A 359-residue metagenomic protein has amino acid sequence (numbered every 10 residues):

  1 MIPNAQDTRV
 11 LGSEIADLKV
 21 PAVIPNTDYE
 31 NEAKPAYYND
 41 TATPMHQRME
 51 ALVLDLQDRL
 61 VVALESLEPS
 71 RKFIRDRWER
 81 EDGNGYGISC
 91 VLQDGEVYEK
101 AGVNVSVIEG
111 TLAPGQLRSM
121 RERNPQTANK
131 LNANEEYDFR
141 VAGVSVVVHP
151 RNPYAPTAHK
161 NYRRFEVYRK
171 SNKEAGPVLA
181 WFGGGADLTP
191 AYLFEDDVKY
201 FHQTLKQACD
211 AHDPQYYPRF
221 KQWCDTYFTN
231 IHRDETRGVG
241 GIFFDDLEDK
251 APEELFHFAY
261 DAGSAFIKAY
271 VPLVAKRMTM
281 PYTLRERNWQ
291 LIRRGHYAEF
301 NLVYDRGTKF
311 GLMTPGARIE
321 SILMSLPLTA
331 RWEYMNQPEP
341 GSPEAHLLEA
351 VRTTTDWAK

Functional and structural regions predicted by a protein language model:
I2-P35: N-terminal regions that are enriched for targeting/export leaders and immediately downstream pro/stem segments
V10, T308, T314-K359: TerminUS-proximal long segments
D40-N129, L247, P252-T283, R287-Y297 (+1 more regions): Gly/Pro-rich turn-and-neighbor structural signature
G87-G184: Internal mixed beta-strand/loop scaffold within catalytic domains of large alpha/beta enzymes
K100-G102, D138-A142, L179-T189, D234-E254 (+1 more regions): Glycine-rich, often proline-containing surface loops adjacent to acidic residues and nearby aromatics that form
K160-V167, E174-A191, L312-T329, E333-Y334: Intrinsically disordered, low-complexity regulatory segments enriched in Ser/Thr/Pro and charged residues
R169-R219, K359: Compact, glycine/acidic-enriched structural inserts
V198-L284, N288: Extended, acidic-biased charged interface segments
